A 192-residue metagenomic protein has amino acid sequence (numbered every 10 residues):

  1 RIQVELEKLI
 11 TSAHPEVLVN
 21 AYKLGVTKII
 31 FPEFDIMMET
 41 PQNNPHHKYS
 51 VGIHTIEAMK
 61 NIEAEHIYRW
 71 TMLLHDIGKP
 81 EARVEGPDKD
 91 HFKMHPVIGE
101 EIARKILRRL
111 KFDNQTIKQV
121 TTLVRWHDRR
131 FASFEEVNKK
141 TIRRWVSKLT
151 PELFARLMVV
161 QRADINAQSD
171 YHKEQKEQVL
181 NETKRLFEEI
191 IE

Functional and structural regions predicted by a protein language model:
R1-L73, I77-D90, I98-F112: Glycine- and charge-enriched loop/helix tracts that form the active or gating conduit in phosphate/cation-handling
E5, L9, N20, N61 (+3 more regions): Residues that form generic nucleotide/phosphate-binding pockets
E7-K8, H91-M94, F131-S133, V146: A short, ordered amphipathic alpha-helix with a cationic face
V17-L24, F31-M37, T71-L73, F134-K140 (+3 more regions): Short coil/turn segments at secondary-structure boundaries
Q42-G52, M59-K60, F112-E177: Histidine/acidic-rich helix-loop-helix segments that form or flank divalent-metal centers in metalloenzyme catalytic
W70, E182-E192: C-terminal accessory/binding modules appended to enzymatic or scaffolding proteins
H75, H95, H127: Histidine-centered divalent metal-coordination motifs
H91-I98, T116, Q175: Short acidic-hydrophobic sequence patches enriched in Asp/Glu that either
